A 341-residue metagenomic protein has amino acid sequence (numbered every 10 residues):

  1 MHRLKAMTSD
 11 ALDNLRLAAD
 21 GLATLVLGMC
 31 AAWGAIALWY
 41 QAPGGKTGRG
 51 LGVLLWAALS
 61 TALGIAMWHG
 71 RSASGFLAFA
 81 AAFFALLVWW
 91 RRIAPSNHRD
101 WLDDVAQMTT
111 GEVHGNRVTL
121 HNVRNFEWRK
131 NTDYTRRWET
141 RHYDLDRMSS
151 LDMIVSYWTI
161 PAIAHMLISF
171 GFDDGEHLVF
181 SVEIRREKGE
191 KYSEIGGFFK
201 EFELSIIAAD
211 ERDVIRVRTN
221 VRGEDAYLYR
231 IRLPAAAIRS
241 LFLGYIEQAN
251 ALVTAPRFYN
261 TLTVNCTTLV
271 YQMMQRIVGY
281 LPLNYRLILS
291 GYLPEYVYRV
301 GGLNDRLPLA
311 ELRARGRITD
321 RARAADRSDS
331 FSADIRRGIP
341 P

Functional and structural regions predicted by a protein language model:
M1-D13: Short, Lys/Arg-rich, polar N-terminal cytosolic tail immediately upstream of the first transmembrane signal-anchor
D10-L17, G70-S74: Juxtamembrane loop-transmembrane helix junctions in multi-pass integral membrane proteins, especially the extracellular
L12-G64, I246-P341: Activation targets extended, charge/polar-rich intrinsically disordered C-terminal tails
S60-N97: Transmembrane alpha-helices and immediately adjacent membrane-cytoplasm interface residues in multi-pass integral
P95-G111: Alpha-helical transmembrane signal-anchor/signal-peptide segments
V118, V123, R129-A226: Glycine-rich catalytic cores of cysteine/serine-nucleophile enzymes that process amide/ester linkages in cell-envelope
D174-V179, R186-V217, D225-Y227, A235-I238 (+5 more regions): N-terminal intrinsically disordered, low-complexity segments enriched in P/E/S/T
F199-R276, P282, R286: Soluble catalytic domains of enzymes that build or remodel membrane lipids, polysaccharides, and related
